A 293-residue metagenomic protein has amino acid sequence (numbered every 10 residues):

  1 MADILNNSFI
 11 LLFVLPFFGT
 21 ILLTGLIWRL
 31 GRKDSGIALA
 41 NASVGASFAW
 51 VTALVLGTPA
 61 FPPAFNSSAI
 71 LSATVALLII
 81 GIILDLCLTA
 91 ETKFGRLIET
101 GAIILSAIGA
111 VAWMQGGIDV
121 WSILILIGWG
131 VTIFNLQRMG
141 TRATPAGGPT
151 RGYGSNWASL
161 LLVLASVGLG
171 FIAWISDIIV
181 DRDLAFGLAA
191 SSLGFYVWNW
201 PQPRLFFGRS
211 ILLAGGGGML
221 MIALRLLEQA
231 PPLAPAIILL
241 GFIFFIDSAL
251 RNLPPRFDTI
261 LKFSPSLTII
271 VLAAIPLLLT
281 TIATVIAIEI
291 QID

Functional and structural regions predicted by a protein language model:
M1-P149, A249-D293: N-terminal topogenic module of multi-pass integral membrane proteins
V14, I211, I237-I238, I270: Hydrophobic alpha-helical transmembrane segments
S47-T52, A165, L193, A236 (+1 more regions): Short alpha-helical interface patches
I103-E228: Generic multipass alpha-helical transmembrane bundles of integral membrane proteins
L224-A249: Short alpha-helical packing/oligomerization segments
